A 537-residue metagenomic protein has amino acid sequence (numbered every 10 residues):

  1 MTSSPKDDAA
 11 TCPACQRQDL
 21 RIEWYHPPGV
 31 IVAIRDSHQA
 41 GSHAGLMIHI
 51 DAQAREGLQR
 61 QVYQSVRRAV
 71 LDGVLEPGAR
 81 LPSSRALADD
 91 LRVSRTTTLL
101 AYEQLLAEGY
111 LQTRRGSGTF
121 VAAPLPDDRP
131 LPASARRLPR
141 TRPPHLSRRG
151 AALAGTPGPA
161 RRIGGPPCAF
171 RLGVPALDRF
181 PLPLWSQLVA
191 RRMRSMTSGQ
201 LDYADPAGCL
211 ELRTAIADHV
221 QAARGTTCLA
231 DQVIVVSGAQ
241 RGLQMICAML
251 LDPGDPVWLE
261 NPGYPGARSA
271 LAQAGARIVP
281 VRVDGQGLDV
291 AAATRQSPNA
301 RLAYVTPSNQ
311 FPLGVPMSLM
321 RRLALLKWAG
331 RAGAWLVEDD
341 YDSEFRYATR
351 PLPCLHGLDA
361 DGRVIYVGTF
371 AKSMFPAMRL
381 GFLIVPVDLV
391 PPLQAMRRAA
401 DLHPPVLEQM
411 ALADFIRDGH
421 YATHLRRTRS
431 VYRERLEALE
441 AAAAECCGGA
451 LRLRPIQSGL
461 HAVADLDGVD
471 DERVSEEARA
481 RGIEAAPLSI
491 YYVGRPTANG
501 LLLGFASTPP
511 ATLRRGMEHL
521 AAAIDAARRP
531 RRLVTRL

Functional and structural regions predicted by a protein language model:
T2-D7: Short, flexible, mixed-charge glycine/proline-rich loop motifs that serve as phosphate/nucleic-acid-contacting
A10: Cys/His-enriched microdomains
C15-R191, Q394, R398-P405, A413-I416 (+8 more regions): N-terminal basic, amphipathic alpha-helical segments
P175, P307-F311, K372, T508: Short glycine-rich anion-binding loops that position phosphate/pyrophosphate groups of nucleotides and phosphorylated
V189-G333, E344-D361, I365, Y432 (+1 more regions): Conserved core of the PLP fold type I
L259, P280, E338, L412 (+1 more regions): Hydrophobic residues in well-ordered beta-strands that form the structural core
A360, I365-S430: Conserved core segment of the aminotransferase class I/II
